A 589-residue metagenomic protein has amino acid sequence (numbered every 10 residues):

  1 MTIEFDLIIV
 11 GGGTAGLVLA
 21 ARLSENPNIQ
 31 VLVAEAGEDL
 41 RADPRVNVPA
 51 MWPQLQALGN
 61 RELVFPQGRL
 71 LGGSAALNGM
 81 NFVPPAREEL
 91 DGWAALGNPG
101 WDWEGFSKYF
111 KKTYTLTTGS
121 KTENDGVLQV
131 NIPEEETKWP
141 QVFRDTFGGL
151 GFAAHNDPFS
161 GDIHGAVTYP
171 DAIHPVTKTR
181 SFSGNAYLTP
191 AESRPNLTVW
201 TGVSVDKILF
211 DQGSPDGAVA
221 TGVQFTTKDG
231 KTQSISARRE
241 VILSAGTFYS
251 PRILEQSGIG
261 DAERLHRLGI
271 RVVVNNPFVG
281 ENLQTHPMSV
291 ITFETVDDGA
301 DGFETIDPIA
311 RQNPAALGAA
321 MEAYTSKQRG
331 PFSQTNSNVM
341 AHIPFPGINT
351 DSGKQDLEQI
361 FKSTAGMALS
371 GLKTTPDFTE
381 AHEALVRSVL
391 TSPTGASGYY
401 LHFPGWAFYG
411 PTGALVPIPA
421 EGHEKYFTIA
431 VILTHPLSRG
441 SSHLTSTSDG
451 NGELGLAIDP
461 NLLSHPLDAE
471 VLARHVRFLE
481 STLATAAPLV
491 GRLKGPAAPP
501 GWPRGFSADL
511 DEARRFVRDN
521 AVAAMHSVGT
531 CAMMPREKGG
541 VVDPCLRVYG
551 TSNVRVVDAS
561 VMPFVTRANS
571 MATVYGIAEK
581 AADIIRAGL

Functional and structural regions predicted by a protein language model:
M1-K111, V273-F278, T285-Q312, N336-S337: N-terminal glycine-rich phosphate/pyrophosphate-binding loop and immediately adjacent elements
I3-F5, G230-E240, S244: Core beta-strand elements of the Rossmann-like FAD/NAD(P) dinucleotide-binding domain in flavoenzyme oxidoreductases
G13-T14, A36-D39, S204, R239-E240 (+2 more regions): Glycine-/small-residue-rich beta->alpha transition segments that form the dinucleotide
E89, A94-D211, A220, I291-E294 (+2 more regions): Conserved redox-cofactor binding core of oxidoreductases
T201-S214, G395-A430, P488-V565: A glycine-rich dinucleotide-binding beta-alpha-beta segment and adjacent secondary-structure elements that constitute
P251, D261-A420, A487-G491, P499-L510 (+2 more regions): Mid-to-C-terminal "cap/lid" subdomains and adjacent gly/pro-rich loops that border and regulate access to redox
S333, M340-T350, K425-G491: C-terminal segments that line or cap access tunnels to active or ligand-binding sites in enzymes and enzyme-associated
V565-D583: A conserved FAD-binding loop/helix module that cradles the flavin
